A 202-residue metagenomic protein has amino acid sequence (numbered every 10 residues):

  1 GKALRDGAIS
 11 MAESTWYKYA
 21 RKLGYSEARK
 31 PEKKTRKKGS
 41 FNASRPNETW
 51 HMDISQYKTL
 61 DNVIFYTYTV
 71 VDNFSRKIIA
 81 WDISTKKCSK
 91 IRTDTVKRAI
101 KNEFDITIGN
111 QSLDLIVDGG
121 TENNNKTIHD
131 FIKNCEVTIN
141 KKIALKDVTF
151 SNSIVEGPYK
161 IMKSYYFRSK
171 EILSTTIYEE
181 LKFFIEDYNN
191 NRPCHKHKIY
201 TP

Functional and structural regions predicted by a protein language model:
G1-T49, H129, P202: Basic, flexible linker segments flanking DNA-binding modules in nucleic acid-interacting mobile-element proteins
N47-K58, T69: Two-metal-ion RNase H-like nuclease active-site motif
L60-Y66: Short, flexible loop/turn motifs enriched in small residues
V63, W81-T107: Active-site beta-loop-alpha junctions of metal-dependent nucleic acid enzymes, especially the RNase H-like/DDE
D72-N73: Short, acidic, Ser/Thr-enriched surface-loop or helix-capping motifs
K77-I78: Hydrophobic "anchor" residues
V117-G119, N125-I132, K141-S164, T175-K182 (+1 more regions): RNase H-like two-metal-ion nuclease catalytic core shared by retroviral integrases and related mobile-element nucleases
E179-P202: Charged, gly/pro-enriched flexible loop segments at helix/strand junctions
